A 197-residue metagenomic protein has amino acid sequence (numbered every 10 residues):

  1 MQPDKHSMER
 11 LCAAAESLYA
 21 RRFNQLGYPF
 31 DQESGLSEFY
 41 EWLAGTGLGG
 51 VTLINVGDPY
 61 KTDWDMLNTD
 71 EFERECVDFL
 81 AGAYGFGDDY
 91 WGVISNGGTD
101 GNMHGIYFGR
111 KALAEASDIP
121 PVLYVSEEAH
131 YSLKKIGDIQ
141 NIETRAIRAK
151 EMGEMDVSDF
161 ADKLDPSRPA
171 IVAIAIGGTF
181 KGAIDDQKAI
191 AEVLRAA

Functional and structural regions predicted by a protein language model:
M1-D89: N-terminal entrance/gating region of PLP-dependent enzymes' catalytic architecture
S7-A14, G35, F72, C76 (+7 more regions): General structural feature for long, well-ordered alpha-helical segments within catalytic domains of soluble enzymes
D70-D78, Y90-S117, S132-I136: Conserved beta-loop-alpha segment that forms the PLP phosphate-binding cup at the N-terminus of a helix
L80, Y84-D88, G109, L113 (+2 more regions): Structural motif corresponding to the C-terminal cap of alpha-helices
G82, D138, R195: Short polybasic/polar patches that bind polyanions
S95-T99, D118-P121, V125-A189: PLP-dependent aminotransferase-class I/II
R110, A114, K188-A196: Surface-exposed amphipathic alpha-helices with a cationic face
R168, A196-A197: Catalytic lobes of large eukaryotic enzymes
